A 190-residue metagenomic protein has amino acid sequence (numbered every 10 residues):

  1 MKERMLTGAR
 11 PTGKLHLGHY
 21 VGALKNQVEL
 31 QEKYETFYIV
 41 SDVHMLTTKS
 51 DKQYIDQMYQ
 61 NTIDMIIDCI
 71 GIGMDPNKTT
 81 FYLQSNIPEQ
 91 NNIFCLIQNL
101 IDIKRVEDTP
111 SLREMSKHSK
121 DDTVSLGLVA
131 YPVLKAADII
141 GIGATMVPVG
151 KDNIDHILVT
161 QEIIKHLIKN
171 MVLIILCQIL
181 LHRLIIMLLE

Functional and structural regions predicted by a protein language model:
K2-A137: N-terminal Rossmann-like or analogous alpha/beta NTP/dinucleotide-binding catalytic cores that position adenine
R113-E190: Active-site cores that bind ATP or allylic diphosphates and position pyrophosphate for catalysis
